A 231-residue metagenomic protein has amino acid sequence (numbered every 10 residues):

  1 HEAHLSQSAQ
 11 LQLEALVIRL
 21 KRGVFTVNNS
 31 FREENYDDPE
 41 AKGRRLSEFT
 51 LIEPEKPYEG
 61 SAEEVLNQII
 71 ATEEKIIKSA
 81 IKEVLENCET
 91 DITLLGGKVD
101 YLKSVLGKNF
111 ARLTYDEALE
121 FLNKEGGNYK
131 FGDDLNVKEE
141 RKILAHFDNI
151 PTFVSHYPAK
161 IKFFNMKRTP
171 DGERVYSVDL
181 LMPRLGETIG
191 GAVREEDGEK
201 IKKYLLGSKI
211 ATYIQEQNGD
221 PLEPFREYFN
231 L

Functional and structural regions predicted by a protein language model:
H1-E64, Q68-K82, G96, D100 (+1 more regions): A translation/RNA-centric and nucleic-acid-associated enzymatic feature enriched in Class II aminoacyl-tRNA synthetases
I81, L85, E89-I92: Hydrophobic alpha-helical transmembrane segments of membrane proteins
